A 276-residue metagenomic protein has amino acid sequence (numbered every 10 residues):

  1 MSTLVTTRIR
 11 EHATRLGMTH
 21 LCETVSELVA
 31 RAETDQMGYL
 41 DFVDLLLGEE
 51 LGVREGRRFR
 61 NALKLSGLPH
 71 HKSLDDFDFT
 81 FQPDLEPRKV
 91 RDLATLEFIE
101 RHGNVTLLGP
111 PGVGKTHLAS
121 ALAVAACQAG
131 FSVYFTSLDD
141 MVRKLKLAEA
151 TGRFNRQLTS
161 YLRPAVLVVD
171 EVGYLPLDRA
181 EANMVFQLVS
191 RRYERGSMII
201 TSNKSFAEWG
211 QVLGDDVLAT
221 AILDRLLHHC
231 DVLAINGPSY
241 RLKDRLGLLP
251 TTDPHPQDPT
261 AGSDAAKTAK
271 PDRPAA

Functional and structural regions predicted by a protein language model:
T7, E11-T14, E23-S26, D44-L45 (+12 more regions): Solvent-exposed alpha-helical segments within well-ordered globular domains of core cellular machineries
R10, T14, T19-H70: Interdomain "pre-motor" coupling segment immediately N-terminal to P-loop NTPase/helicase cores
H12-T19, L28-R31, E49, V53 (+12 more regions): Conserved, well-folded catalytic cores of nucleic-acid-processing and energy-transducing macromolecular machines
D44-E97, R101, K243-T252: AAA+ P-loop ATPase motor domain of ring mechanoenzymes
L85-R163, V212, A275: Conserved P-loop
T136, D140-V166, V172-A276: Replace "adjacent to P-loop NTPase cores in ATP/GTP-dependent enzymes" with "adjacent to NTP-binding cores
